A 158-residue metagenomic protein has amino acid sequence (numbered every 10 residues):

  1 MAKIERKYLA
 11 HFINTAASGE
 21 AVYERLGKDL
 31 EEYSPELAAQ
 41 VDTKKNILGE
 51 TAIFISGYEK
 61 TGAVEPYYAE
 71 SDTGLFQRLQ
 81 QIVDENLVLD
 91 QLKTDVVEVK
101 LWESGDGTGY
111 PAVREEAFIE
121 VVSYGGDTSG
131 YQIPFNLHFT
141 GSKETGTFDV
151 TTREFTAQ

Functional and structural regions predicted by a protein language model:
M1-S71, F118-S129: Solvent-exposed edge beta-strands and adjacent loop segments that serve as assembly or binding interfaces
K3, G49-E115, T145-E154: Extracellular/virion structural assembly segments
K28-Y33, V99-T145: Short beta-strand and beta-hairpin "edge-sheet" elements
N136, T140, T152-Q158: Flexible glycine-rich active-site/ligand-binding loops centered on an Asp-His dyad
